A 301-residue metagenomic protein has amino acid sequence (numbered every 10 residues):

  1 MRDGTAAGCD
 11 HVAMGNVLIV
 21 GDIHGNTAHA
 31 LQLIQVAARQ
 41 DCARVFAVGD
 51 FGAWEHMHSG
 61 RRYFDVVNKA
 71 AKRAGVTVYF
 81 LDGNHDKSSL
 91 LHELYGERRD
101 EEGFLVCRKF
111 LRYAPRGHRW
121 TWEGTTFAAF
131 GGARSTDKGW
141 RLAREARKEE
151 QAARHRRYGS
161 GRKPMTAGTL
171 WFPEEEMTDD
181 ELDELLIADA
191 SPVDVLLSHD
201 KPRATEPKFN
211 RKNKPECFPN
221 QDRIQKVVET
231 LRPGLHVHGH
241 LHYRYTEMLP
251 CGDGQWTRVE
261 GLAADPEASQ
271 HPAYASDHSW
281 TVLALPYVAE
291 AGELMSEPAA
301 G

Functional and structural regions predicted by a protein language model:
T5, D10-H11: Short, positively charged and aromatic/hydrophobic N-terminal segments
V12-L18, R119-A129, V195, L249-V259: Beta-strand-turn-beta hairpins that frame and shape the catalytic cleft of phosphate-ester-processing enzymes
G15, G52-D65, S191-L231: Active-site-proximal segments of metal-dependent phosphoesterases and phosphodiesterases across multiple
I19-D22, V45-D50, V78-H85, A114-P115 (+4 more regions): Active-site neighborhood of phospho(di)ester-bond hydrolases with catalytic His/Asp-centered motifs
V20, G25-W122: Core catalytic region of metal-dependent phosphoesterases/phosphodiesterases, especially metallo-beta-lactamase-like
H24-L31, G52-M57, L81-H92, R119-T121 (+4 more regions): Active-site environment of divalent metal-dependent phosphoester hydrolases
T121-E123, Q225-T230, H242-G301: Binuclear metal-dependent phosphoesterase catalytic core
T125-N213: Active-site-proximal loop/helix segment associated with metal-binding centers of metalloenzymes
